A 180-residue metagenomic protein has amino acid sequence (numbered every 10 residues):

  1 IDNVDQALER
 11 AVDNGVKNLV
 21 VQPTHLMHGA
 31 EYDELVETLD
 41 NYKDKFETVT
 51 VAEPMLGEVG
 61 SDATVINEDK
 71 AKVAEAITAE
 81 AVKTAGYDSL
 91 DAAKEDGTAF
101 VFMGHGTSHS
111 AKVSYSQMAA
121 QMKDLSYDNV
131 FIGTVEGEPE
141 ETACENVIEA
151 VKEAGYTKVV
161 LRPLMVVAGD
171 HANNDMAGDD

Functional and structural regions predicted by a protein language model:
I1-D180: Extended amphipathic ligand-handling, pore-lining, and cofactor/metal-binding catalytic surfaces
